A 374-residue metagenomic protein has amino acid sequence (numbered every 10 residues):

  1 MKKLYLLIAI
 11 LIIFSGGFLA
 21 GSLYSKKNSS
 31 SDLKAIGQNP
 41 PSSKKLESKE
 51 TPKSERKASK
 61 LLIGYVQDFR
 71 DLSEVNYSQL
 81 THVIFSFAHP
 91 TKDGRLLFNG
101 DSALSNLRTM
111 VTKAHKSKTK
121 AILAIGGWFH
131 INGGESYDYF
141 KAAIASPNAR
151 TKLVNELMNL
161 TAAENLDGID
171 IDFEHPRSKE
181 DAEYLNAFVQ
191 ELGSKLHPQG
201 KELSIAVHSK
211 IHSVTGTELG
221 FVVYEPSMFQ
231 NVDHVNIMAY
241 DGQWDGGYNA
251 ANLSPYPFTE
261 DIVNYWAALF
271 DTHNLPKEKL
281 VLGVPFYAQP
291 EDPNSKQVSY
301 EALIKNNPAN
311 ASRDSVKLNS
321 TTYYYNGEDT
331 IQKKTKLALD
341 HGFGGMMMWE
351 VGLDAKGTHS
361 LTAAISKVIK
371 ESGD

Functional and structural regions predicted by a protein language model:
Y5, F18, R95, T330 (+2 more regions): Aromatic-rich peripheral "rim/lid" segments of glycoside hydrolase catalytic domains that contact and position glycan
L7-G21: Hydrophobic membrane-insertion alpha-helices, especially the h-region of bacterial N-terminal signal peptides
F18-L157, P255: Glycan-recognition patch characteristic of GH18 chitinases/ENGases and related GlcNAc/peptidoglycan-binding proteins
S31-P52, I131-N132, D138, W266 (+2 more regions): Glycan-binding loop/region signatures in secreted carbohydrate-active enzymes
G64-Q79, A145-A162, T215-S227, Y325-L339: Short, acidic/polar
V83, L123, I171, L192 (+4 more regions): Conserved, mostly hydrophobic/aromatic
F87, V154-E183, I237-G246, M347: Active-site groove signature of glycoside hydrolases
K92-S105, S178-L303: Substrate-binding surface in catalytic domains of secreted glycosidases
